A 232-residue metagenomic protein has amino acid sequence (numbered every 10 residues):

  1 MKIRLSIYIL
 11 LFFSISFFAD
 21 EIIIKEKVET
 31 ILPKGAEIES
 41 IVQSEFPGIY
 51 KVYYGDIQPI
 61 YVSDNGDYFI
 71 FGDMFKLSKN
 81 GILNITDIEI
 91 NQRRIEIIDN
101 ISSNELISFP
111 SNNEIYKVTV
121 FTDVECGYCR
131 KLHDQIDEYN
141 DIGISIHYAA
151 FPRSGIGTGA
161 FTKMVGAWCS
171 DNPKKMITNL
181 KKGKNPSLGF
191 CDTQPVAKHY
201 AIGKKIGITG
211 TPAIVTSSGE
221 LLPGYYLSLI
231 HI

Functional and structural regions predicted by a protein language model:
S14-S16: N-terminal signal peptide c-region/cleavage motif recognized by signal peptidases
A19-E37: Short, non-transmembrane alpha-helical segments in secretory-pathway proteins
A36-I60: Exposed beta-strand-loop-beta-strand "reactive/processing" segments of non-cytosolic proteins
P59-K76: A short, surface-exposed beta-strand/turn
I98-I115: A short beta-strand-turn-helix
E114-D192, K204-T209: Structural alpha/beta surface segment adjacent to cysteine/selenocysteine redox centers across thiol/disulfide enzymes
G210-L222: A short, hydrophobic beta-strand/beta-hairpin element that forms part of a small beta-sheet core
I230-I232: Conserved small/polar residues in nucleotide/adenosyl-binding loops
